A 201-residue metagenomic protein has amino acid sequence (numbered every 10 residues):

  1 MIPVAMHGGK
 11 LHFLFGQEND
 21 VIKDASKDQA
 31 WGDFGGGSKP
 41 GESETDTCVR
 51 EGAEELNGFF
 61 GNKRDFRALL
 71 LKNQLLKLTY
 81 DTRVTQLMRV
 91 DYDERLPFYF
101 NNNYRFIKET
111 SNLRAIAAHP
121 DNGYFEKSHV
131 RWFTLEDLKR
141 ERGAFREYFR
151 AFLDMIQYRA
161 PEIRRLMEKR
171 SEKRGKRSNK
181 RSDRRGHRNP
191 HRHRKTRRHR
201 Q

Functional and structural regions predicted by a protein language model:
M1-A5, Q86: Short beta-strand scaffold segments in enzyme catalytic cores
M6-K10, Y80: Short strand-connecting beta-turns/loops that link adjacent beta-strands
G9, D93-L96: Residue-level signal for secondary-structure boundary sites
G9-G61: Conserved Nudix-box catalytic region and its N-terminal flanking loop in Nudix hydrolases and closely related
K23-A30, R83-L87, R95-R188, T196-R200: Nudix hydrolase/Nudix homology domain
F60-L78: A short coil-to-beta-strand element that immediately follows conserved catalytic motifs
